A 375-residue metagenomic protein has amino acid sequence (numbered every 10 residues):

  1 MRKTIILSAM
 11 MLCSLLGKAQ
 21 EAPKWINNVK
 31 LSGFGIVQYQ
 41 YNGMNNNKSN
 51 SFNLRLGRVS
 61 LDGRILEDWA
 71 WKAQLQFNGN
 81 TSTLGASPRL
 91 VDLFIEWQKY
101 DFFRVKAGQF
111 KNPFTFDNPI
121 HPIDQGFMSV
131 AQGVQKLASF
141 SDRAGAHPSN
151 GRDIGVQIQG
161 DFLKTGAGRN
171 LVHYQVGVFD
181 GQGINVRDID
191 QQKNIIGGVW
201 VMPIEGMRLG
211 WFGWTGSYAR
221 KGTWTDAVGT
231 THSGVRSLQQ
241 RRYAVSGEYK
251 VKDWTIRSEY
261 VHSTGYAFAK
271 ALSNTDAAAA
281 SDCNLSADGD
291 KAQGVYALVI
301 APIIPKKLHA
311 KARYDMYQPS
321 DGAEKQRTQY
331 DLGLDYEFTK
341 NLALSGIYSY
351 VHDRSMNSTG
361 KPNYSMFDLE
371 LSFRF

Functional and structural regions predicted by a protein language model:
M1-T4: Positively charged n-region of N-terminal signal peptides that target proteins for export
I6-S8: Short helix-onset patch at the extreme N-terminus, typifying the N->h transition of secretory signal peptides
M10-K18: Hydrophobic h-region of N-terminal signal peptides that target proteins for export in Gram-negative bacteria
S14-L15, A70, A271: Hydrophobic alpha-helical membrane context
E21-G181, I189-I196, W200-L209, Y296-P302 (+2 more regions): Outer membrane beta-barrel
G43-N47, L66, F94-Q98, Q109 (+3 more regions): Outer-membrane beta-barrel pore domains
